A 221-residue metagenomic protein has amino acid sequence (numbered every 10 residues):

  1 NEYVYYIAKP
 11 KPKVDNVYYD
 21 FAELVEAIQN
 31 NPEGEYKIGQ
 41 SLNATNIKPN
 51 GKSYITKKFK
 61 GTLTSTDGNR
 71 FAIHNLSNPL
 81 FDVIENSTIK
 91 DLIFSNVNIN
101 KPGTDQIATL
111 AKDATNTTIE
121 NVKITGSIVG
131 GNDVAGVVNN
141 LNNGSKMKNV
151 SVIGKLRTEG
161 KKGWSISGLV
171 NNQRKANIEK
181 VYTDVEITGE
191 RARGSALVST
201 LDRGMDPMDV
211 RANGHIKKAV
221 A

Functional and structural regions predicted by a protein language model:
N1-A221: Surface-exposed repetitive/solenoidal architectures
